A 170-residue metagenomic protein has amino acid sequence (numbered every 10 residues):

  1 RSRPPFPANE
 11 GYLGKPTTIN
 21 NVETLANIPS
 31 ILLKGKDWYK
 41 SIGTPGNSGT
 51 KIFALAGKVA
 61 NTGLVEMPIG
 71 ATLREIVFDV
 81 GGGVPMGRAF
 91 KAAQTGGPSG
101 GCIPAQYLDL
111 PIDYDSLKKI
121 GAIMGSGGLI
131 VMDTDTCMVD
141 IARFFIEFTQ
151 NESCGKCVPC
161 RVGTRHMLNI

Functional and structural regions predicted by a protein language model:
R1-I69, G81: Hydrophobic alpha-helical positions that pack around
R1-R3, A105-I170: Ferredoxin-type iron-sulfur electron-transfer modules in oxidoreductases and energy-metabolism complexes
I28-I31, I76-V77, F145, M167-I170: Buried hydrophobic packing segments
D37-T50, P85-T95, K156-P159: Flexible, glycine/charged-enriched surface loops at secondary-structure junctions
G49, N61, A89, G125-S126 (+1 more regions): A generic structural signal for well-ordered coil/turn residues at beta-strand boundaries that shape enzyme active-site
G70-P85: Short amphipathic, charge-patterned alpha-helical segments
L73-I76, A89-F90, S153, M167: Extended, hydrophobic alpha-helical segments in both membrane/secreted and soluble proteins
P85-K119: Terminal amphipathic helices with adjacent charged low-complexity linkers/tails
